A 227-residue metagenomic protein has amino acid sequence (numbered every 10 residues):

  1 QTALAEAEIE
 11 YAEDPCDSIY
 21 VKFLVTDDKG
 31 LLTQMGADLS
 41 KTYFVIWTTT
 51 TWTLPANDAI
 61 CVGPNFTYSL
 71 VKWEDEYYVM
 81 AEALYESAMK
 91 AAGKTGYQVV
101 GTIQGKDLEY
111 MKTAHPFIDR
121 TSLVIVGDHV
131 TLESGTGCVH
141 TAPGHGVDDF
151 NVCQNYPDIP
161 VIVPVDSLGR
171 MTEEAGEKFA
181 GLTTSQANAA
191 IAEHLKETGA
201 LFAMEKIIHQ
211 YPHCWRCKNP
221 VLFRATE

Functional and structural regions predicted by a protein language model:
Q1-P55, T67-S69, D107-A114, R120-T121 (+2 more regions): Residue patterns forming the tRNA-binding/recognition surfaces of aminoacyl-tRNA synthetases and related DALR
A56, A88-A92, T184: A short, polar/proline- and glycine-enriched secondary-structure boundary/capping micro-motif
C61-G63: Short beta-strand-to-turn element immediately C-terminal to the catalytic PLP-Schiff-base lysine in fold type I
Y68-K112: Carboxylate/His-rich catalytic cores and anion/metal-binding grooves
I125: Substrate/cofactor-recognition hotspot
